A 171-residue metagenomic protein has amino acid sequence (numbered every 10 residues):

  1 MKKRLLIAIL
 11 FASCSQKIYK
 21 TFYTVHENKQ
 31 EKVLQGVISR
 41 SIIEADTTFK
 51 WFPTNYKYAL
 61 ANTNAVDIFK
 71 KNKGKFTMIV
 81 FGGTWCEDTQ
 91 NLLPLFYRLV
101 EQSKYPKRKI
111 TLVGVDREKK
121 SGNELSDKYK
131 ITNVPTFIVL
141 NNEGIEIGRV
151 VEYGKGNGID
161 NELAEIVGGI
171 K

Functional and structural regions predicted by a protein language model:
M1-F22: Bacterial Sec-dependent N-terminal signal peptides
S15-T63, K70, A164-K171: Non-globular targeting/processing and membrane-anchoring segments
K70-K75, L95-L112: Conserved helix-turn-beta segment immediately C-terminal to the redox Cys motif in thioredoxin-like folds
G74-T84: Short active-site neighborhood of thiol/selenol oxidoreductases, capturing the structured segment around
F81, K107-S121: Thiol-based oxidoreductase modules, predominantly thioredoxin-like and allied folds used for disulfide exchange
T84-L92: Conserved redox-active cysteine motifs that mediate thiol-disulfide chemistry, especially di-cysteine Cys-X(1-2)-Cys
Y129-L140: Structural micro-motif
N141-K171: Non-catalytic, surface beta->alpha helical segment in thiol-disulfide oxidoreductase systems
